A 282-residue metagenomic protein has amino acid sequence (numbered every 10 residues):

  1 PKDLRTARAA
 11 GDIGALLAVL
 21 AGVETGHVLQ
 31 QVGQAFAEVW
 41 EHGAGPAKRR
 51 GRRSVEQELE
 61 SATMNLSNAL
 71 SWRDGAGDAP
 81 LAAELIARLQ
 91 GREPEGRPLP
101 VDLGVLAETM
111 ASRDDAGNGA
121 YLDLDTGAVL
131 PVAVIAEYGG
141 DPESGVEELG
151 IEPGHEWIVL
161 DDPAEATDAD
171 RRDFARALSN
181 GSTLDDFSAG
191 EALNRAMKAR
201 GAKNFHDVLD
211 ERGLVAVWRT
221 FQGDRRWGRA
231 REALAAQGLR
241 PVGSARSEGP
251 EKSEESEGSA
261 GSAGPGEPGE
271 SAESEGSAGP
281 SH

Functional and structural regions predicted by a protein language model:
K2-R5, A15-G22, Q31-P163: The feature captures two recurrent sequence modes
R8-A9: Helix-boundary capping/turn motifs
V28: Contiguous mid-protein beta-loop-alpha structural module that forms a pocket-lining wall or clamp of enzyme active
W40, A44, K198-G201, G213 (+1 more regions): Short alpha-helix boundary/capping elements
T167-R226: Amphipathic protein-protein interaction modules
V217-G249, P280-H282: Acidic, proline/glycine-rich low-complexity IDRs
S247-A278: Long, intrinsically disordered low-complexity tandem-repeat segments
